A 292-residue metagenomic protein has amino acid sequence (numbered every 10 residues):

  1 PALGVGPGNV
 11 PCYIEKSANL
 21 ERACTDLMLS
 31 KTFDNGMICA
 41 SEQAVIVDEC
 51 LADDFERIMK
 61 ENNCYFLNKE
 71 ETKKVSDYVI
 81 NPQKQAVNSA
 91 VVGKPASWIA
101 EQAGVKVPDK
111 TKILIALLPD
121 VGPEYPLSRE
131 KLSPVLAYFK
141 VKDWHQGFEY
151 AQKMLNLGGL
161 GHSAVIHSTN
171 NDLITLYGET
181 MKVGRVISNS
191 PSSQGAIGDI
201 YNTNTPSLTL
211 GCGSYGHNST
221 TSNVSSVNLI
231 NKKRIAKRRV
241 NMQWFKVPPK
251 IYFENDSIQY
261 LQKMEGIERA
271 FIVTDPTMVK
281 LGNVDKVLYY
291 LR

Functional and structural regions predicted by a protein language model:
A2-G122: ALDH superfamily catalytic-core signature
V5-P7, M37-S41, R129-P134, G158-G161 (+1 more regions): Short glycine-enriched loop/turn motifs at secondary-structure junctions
I14, A116-L117, Y138-K142, I251-I258: Short acidic-hydrophobic, aromatic-tinged amphipathic segments that line or gate anion-handling sites
V47, S168, S190, V273-T274: Short beta-strand/turn micro-motifs composed of small residues that flank or help shape donor/cofactor-binding pockets
D48, I99, P134, E254 (+1 more regions): Residue-level signal for inorganic ion chemistry
D54-M59, L176-T180, N283-L291: Short, aromatic/basic amphipathic alpha-helical patches
V105-N241: Conserved C-terminal structural/oligomerization subdomain of aldehyde/semialdehyde dehydrogenase
M242-R292: ATP/NTP phosphate-donor binding region
